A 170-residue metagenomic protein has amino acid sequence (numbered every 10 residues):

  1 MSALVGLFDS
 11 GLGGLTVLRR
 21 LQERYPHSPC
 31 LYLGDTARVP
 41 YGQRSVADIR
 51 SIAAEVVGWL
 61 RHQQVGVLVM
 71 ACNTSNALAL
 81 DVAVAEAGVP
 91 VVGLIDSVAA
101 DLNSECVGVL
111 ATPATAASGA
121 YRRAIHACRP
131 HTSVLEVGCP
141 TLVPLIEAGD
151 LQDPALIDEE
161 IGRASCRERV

Functional and structural regions predicted by a protein language model:
M1-R169: Non-catalytic structural scaffold of enzyme domains
